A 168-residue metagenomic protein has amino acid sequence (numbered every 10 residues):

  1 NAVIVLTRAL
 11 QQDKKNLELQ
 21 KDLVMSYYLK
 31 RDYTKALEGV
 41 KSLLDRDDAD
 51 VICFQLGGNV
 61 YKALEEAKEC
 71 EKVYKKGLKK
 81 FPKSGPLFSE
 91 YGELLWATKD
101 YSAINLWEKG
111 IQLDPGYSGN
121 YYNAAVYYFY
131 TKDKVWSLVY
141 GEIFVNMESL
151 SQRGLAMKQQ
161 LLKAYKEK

Functional and structural regions predicted by a protein language model:
K14, D48, P82, P115 (+1 more regions): Short coil turns that delineate tetratricopeptide repeat
L19, C53, L87, N120 (+1 more regions): TPR alpha-solenoid repeat register
D22-M25, G39, Q55-L56, E90 (+2 more regions): Canonical tetratricopeptide repeat
L29-K30, K62-L64, W96-T98, Y130-T131 (+1 more regions): Register position in tetratricopeptide repeats
Y33, A67, D100-Y101, K134: TPR-repeat structural position
F129-R153, Q159-K166: TPR/TPR-like (Sel1-like) alpha-helical repeat modules
